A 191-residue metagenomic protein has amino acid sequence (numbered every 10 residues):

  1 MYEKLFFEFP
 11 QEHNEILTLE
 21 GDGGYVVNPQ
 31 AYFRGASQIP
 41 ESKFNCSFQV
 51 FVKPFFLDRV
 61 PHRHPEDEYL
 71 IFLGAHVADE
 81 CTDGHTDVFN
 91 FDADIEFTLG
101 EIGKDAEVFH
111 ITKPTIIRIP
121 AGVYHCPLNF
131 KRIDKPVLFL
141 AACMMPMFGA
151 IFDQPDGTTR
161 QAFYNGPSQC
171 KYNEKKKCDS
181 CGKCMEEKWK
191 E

Functional and structural regions predicted by a protein language model:
M1-H13, L128-E191: Double-stranded beta-helix
M1-P61, W189-E191: A short, N-terminal "cap"/entry segment at the start of jelly-roll beta-barrel domains of the cupin/DSBH fold
N45-V50, E68-L73, I116-R118, L138-A141: Ordered hydrophobic segments in well-structured contexts
K53-G74, A93: Short basic alpha-helical hairpin corresponding to helix-turn-helix/winged-helix-like nucleic-acid-binding
R63, F89-D92, K131-R132: Short glycine/proline-enriched turns and hinge-like loops at secondary-structure junctions
L70-T112, A150-F152: A short beta-strand-loop-beta hairpin characteristic of the jelly-roll/cupin
G74, G100, G122, A142-M145: Short, loop-centered acidic/histidine patches that primarily coordinate divalent metals
G103-K131: Conserved metal-binding segment of the jelly-roll/cupin
